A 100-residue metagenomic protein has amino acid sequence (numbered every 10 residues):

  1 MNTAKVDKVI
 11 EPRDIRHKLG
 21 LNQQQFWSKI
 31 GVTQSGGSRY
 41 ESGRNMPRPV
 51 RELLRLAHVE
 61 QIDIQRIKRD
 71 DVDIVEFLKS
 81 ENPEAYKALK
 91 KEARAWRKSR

Functional and structural regions predicted by a protein language model:
M1-K18: A short, Lys/Arg-rich alpha-helix, primarily the initiator
G20-S38: Short alpha-helical DNA-recognition segment
M46-I67: DNA major-groove recognition helix of helix-turn-helix/homeodomain DNA-binding modules
Q61-R100: Short, charged recognition helix plus adjacent turn of helix-turn-helix-like nucleic-acid-binding domains
